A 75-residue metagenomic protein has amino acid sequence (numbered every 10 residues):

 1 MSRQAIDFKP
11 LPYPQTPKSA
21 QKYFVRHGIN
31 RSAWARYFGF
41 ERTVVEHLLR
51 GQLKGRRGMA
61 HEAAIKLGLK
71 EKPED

Functional and structural regions predicted by a protein language model:
S2-R26, K70-E74: A short, Lys/Arg-rich alpha-helix, primarily the initiator
A20, R31, A60: Generic structural marker for isolated residues within well-ordered, non-membrane alpha-helices of soluble domains
I29, K54-G55: Alpha-helical structural elements of signaling/regulatory helical domains
W34-A35: Short alpha-helical "recognition helix" segments of helix-turn-helix
F40-K54: Recognition helix of helix-turn-helix/homeodomain-like DNA-binding domains that insert into the DNA major groove
R57-E74: DNA major-groove recognition helix of helix-turn-helix/homeodomain DNA-binding modules
